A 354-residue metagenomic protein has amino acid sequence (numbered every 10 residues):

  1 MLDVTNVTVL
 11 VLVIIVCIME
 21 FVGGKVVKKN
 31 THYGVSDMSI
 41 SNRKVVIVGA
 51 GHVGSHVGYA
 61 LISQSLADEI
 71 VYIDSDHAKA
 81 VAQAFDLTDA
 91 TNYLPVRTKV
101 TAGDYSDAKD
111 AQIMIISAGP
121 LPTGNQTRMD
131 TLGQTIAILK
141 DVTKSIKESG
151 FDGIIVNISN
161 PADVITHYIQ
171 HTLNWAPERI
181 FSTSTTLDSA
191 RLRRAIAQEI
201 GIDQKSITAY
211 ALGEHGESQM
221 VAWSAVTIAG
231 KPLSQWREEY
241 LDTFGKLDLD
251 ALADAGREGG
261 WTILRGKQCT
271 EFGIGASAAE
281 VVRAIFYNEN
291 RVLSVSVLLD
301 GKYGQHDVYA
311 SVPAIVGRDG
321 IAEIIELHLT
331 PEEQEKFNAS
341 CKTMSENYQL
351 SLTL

Functional and structural regions predicted by a protein language model:
N6-E20: Single-pass alpha-helical transmembrane signal-anchor segments in small membrane proteins across taxa
A50-G51: Glycine-rich Rossmann-fold phosphate-binding loop(s) that bind the pyrophosphate of adenine dinucleotide cofactors
G54-S55: N-terminal Rossmann-fold NAD(P) dinucleotide-binding loop
I73-Q112, S345, Q349-T353: Conserved N-terminal Rossmann-fold NAD(P) cofactor-binding segment
Y93-I154: Rossmann-like NAD(P)-binding element
R128-R193: Rossmann-like NAD(P)(H) cofactor-binding subdomain of soluble oxidoreductases
L173-R179, D188-L354: C-terminal substrate-binding/catalytic lobe of Rossmann-fold NAD(P)-dependent dehydrogenases
